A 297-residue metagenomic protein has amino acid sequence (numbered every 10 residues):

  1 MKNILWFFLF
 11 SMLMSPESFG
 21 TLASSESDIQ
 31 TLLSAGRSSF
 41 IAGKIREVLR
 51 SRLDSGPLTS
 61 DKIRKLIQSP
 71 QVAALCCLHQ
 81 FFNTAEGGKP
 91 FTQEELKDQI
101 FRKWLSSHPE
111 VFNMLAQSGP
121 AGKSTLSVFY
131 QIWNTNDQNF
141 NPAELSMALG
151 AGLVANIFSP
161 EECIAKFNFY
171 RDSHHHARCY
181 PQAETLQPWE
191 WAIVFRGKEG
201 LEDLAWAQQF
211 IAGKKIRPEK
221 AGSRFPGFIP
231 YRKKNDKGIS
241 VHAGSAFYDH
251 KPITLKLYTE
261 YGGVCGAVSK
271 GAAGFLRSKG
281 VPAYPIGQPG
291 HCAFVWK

Functional and structural regions predicted by a protein language model:
M1-I4: Positively charged n-region of N-terminal signal peptides that target proteins for export
W6-S15: Bacterial N-terminal signal peptides
P16, L32, S146-A148: Compositionally biased, low-complexity repeat tracts
G20-A23: Boundary at the C-terminal end of the N-terminal hydrophobic targeting segment
S25-T84, G88: N-terminal secretory targeting and juxtamembrane "stalk" segments of secreted and cell-surface proteins
P70-T259: Secondary-structure boundary elements
D249-Y261, G266-K297: Hydrophobic/aromatic-rich core segments of domains that either
